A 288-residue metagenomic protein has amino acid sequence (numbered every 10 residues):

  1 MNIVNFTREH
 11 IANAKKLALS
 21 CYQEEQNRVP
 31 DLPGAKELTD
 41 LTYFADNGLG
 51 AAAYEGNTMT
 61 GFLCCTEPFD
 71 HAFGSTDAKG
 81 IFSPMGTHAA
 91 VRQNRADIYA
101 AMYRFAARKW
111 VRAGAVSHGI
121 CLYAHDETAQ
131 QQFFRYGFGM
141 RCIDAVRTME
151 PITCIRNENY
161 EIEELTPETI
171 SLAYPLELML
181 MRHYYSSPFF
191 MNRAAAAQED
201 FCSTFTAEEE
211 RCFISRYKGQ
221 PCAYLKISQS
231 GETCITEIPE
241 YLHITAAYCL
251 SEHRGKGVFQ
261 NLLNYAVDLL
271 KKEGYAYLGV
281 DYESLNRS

Functional and structural regions predicted by a protein language model:
N2-K16, E25-N27, E161-L176, M181 (+1 more regions): A short beta-loop-alpha structural element at the N-terminal edge of CoA-dependent acyl/N-acetyltransferase catalytic
C21-Q26, P30-A101, Y217-A247, S251: Conserved donor-binding loop and adjoining core beta-sheet/short helix segment in diverse acyl/aminoacyl transferases
T42-D46, S203-E208: Short loop/turn motifs at secondary-structure junctions and domain boundaries
N94-R108, C249, G255-D268: Conserved acetyl-CoA-binding loop-helix of GNAT-fold acetyltransferases
W110-L122, L270-Y282: Conserved GNAT acetyl-CoA-binding A-motif
C121-L122, G139-E150, D281: Conserved catalytic-core motifs of GNAT/GCN5-like acyltransferases
A124-M140, Q260, K272, S284-S288: Conserved active-site alpha-helix within GNAT-family acetyltransferase domains
I214: Phosphate-binding active sites in nucleotide-utilizing proteins
